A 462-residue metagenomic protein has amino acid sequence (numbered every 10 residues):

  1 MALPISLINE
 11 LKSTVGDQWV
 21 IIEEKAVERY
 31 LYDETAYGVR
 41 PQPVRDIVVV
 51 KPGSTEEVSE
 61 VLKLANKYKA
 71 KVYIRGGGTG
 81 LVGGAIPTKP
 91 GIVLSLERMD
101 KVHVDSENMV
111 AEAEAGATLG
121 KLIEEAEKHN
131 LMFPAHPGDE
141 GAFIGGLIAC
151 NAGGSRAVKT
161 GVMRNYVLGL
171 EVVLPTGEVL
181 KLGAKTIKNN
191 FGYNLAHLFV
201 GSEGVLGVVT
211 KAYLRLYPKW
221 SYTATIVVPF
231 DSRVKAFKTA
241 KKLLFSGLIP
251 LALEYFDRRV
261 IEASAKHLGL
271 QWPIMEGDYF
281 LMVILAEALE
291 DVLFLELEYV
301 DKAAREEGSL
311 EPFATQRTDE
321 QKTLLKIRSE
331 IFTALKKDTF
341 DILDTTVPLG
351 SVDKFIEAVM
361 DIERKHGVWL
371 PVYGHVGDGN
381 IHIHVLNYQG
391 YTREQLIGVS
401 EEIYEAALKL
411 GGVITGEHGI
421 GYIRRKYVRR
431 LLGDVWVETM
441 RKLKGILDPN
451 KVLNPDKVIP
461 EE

Functional and structural regions predicted by a protein language model:
M1-G38, K67-A70, A303-E320, K409-I414 (+1 more regions): N-terminal accessory segments
M1-K63, G80-M109, V260-L270, T318-I342 (+2 more regions): N-terminal flexible segment immediately upstream of the FAD-binding catalytic core in FAD-dependent oxidoreductases
I22-D33, P218, P229, F237-E402 (+2 more regions): C-terminal substrate-recognition/cap domain of FAD-linked oxidoreductases
G76-T79, M99, G138, Y255-R258 (+1 more regions): Short, ordered loop/turn segments at secondary-structure junctions
K101-D105, M109-E254, L453: FAD-binding subdomain of flavoenzyme oxidoreductases
E178, R425-E462: Activity-critical C-terminal alpha-helical subdomain
